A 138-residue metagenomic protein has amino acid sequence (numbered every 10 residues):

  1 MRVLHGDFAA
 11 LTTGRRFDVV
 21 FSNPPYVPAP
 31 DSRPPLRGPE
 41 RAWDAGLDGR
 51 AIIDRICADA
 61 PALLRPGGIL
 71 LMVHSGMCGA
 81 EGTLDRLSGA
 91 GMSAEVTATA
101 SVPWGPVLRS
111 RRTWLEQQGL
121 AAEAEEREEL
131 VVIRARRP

Functional and structural regions predicted by a protein language model:
M1-F8: Conserved SAM-binding strand-loop segment of SAM-dependent methyltransferases
A9-V20, P28: A short acidic, Gly/Pro-enriched loop at the edge of an enzyme's catalytic core that lines a small-molecule cofactor
T13-G14, P30-S32, E81-T83, P106: Short glycine-/acidic-enriched loop or helix-start segments at secondary-structure transitions that form or flank
F17-V19, R33-G38, L84-L87: Short, glycine/charged-enriched secondary-structure capping and boundary segments
P24-D54: Mobile active-site "lid"/loop adjacent to the S-adenosyl-L-methionine
P30, P34-R37, D44, A98-E125: Short, flexible, glycine-rich and Lys/Arg-enriched loop motifs at helix boundaries that contact anionic partners
R50-L108: Conserved Class I SAM-dependent methyltransferase catalytic core
R86, A90-S93, L108-P138: Core SAM-dependent methyltransferase catalytic element
